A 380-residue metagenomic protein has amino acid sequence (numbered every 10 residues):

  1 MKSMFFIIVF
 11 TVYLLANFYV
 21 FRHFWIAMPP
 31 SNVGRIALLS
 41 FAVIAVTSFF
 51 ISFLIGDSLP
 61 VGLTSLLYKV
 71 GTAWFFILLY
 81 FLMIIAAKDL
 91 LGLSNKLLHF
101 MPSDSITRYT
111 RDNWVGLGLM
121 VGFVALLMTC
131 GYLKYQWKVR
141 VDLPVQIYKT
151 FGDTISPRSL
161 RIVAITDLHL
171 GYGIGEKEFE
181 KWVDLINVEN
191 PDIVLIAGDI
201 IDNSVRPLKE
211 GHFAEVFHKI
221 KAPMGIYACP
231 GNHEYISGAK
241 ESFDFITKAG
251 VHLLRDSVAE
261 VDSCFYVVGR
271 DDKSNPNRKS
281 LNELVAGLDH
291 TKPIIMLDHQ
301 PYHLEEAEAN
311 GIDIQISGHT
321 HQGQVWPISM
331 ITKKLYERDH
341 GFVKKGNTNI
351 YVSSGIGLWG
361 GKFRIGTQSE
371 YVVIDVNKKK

Functional and structural regions predicted by a protein language model:
M1-K138: Non-catalytic terminal accessory segments
V141-K380: Soluble catalytic domains of enzymes that build or remodel membrane lipids, polysaccharides, and related
